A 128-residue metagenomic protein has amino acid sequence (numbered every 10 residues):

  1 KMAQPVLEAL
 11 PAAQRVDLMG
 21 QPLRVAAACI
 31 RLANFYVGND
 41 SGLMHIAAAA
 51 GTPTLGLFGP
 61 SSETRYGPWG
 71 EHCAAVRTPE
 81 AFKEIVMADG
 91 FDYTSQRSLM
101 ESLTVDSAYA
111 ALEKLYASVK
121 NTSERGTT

Functional and structural regions predicted by a protein language model:
K1-P60: Donor-binding and catalytic core of enzymes assembling or modifying cell-surface/extracellular glycoconjugates
P22, L43, L57, R65-P68 (+1 more regions): Residue-level preference for alpha-helix termini and adjacent loops
I46, T64-R65, K83-V86: Short active-site-adjacent structural elements
A50-T78: Gly/Pro- and small hydrophobic-enriched strand-loop and loop-to-helix capping segments that sit at the rims
E71-T128: Leloir-type glycosyltransferase catalytic cores
